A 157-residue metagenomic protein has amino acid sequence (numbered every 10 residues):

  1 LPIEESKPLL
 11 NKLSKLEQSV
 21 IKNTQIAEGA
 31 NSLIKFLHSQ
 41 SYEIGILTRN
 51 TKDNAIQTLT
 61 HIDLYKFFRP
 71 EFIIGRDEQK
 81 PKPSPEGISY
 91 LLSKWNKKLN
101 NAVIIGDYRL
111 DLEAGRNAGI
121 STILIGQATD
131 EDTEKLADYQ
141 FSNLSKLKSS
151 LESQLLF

Functional and structural regions predicted by a protein language model:
L1-E4: Conserved phosphoryl-transfer catalytic core
S6-E17, F67-F72: Short, basic/glycine-rich phosphate-binding loops at helix/coil junctions that contact nucleotide phosphates
K7, S19-I46, I56, P85: Short, acidic loop-to-helix structural element flanking the phosphoryl-transfer center in phosphate-processing enzymes
K12-S19, H61, K94: Solvent-exposed, charged/polar functional surfaces in cytosolic regulatory/catalytic domains
K15, K22, Q40, I73-R76: Residue-level detector of alpha-helix boundaries and kinks
K35, K52, T58-F157: Asp-based, Mg2+/Mn2+-dependent phosphohydrolase catalytic module
T48-N50: Conserved phosphate-coupling serine/threonine residues in phosphotransfer and NTP-handling enzymes
